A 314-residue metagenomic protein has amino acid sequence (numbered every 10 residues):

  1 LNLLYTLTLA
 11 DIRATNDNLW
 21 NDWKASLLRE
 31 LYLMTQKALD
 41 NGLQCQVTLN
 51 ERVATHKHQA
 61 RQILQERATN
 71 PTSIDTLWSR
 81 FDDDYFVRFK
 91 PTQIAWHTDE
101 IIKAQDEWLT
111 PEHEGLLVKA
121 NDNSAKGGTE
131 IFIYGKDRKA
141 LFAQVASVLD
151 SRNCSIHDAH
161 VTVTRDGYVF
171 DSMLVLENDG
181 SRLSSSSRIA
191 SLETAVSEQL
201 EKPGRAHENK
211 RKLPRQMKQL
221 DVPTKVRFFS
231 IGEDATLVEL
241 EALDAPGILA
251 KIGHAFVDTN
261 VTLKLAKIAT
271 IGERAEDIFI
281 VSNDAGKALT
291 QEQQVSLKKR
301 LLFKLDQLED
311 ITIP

Functional and structural regions predicted by a protein language model:
L1-P314: Regulatory modules associated with amino-acid/nitrogen control
